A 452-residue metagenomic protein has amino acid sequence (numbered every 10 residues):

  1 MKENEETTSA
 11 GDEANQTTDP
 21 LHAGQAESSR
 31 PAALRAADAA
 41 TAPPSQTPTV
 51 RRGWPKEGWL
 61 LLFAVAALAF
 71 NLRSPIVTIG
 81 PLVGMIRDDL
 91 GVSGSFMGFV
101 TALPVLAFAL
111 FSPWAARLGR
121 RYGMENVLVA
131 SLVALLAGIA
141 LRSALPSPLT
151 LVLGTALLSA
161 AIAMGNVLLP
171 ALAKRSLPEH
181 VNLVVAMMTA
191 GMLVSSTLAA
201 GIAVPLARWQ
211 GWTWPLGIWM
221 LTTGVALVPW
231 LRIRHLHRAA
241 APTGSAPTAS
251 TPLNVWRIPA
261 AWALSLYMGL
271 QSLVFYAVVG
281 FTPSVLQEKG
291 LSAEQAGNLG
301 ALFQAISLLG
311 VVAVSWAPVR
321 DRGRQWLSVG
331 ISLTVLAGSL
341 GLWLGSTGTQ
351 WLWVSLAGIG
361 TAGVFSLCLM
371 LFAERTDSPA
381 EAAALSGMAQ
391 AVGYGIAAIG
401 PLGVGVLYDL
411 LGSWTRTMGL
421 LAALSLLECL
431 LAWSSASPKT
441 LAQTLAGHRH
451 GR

Functional and structural regions predicted by a protein language model:
I79-G80, P259-V311: Extracytoplasmic gate region of multi-pass secondary transporters
G91, G123, A144-L149, P178 (+1 more regions): Helix-breaking motifs and short loop linkers at transmembrane-helix boundaries and internal kinks in secondary membrane
L110-L149: Conserved MFS/SLC helix-loop-helix module at the cytosolic interface between two early adjacent transmembrane helices
F111-G123, G310-G323: Helix-to-loop junctions at the C-terminal end of transmembrane segments in multipass secondary transporters
T150, P178-H180, A186-H235: Helix-loop-helix hairpin linking two adjacent transmembrane segments in secondary transporters
G154-M192: Cytoplasmic helix-loop-helix junction between adjacent transmembrane helices in 12-TM secondary transporters
M164-L177, G363-D377: Intracellular juxtamembrane helix-capping segments at the cytosolic ends of symmetry-related transmembrane helices
T376-L421: A late C-terminal transmembrane helix in Major Facilitator Superfamily
